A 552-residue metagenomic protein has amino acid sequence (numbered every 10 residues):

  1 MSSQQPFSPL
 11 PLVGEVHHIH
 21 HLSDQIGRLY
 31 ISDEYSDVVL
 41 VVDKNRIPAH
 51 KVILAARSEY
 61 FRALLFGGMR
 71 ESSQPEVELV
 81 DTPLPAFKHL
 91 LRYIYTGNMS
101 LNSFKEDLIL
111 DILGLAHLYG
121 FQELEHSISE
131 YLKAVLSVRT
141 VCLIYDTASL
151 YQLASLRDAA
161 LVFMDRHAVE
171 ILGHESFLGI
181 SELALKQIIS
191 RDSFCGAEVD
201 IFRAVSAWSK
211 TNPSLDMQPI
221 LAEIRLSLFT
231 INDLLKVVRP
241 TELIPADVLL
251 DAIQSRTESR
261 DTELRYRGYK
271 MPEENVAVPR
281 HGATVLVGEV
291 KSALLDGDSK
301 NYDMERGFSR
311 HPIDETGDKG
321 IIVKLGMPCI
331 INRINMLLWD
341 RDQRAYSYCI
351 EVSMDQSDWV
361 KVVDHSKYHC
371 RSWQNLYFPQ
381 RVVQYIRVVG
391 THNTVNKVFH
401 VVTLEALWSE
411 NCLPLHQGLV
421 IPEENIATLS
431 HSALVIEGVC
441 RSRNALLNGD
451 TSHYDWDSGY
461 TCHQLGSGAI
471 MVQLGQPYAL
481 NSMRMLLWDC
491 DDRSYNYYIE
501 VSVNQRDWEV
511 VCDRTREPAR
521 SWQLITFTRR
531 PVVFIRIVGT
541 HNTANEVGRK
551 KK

Functional and structural regions predicted by a protein language model:
M1-A55, H89-E106: N-terminal BTB/POZ boundary and linker segment
S2-S3, I171-P272: Eukaryotic cytosolic interaction/assembly regions at protein N-termini and domain boundaries
V38-V39, I47-A55, V77-V80, D111-H117 (+3 more regions): Conserved, well-structured core segments
E59-S73, G97-M99: Cytochrome P450 catalytic domain signature, combining two hallmark sequence patches
Q74-R92: Eukaryotic helix-linker segments that join adjacent hydrophobic helices
T96-S190, A204, T211-D216, I220-E223: Post-BTB helical module
I231-P328, W339-Q343, T403-Q476, W488-D492: Disordered, acidic Ser/Thr/Pro-rich linker "stalks" and the adjacent N-terminal cap of the next globular domain
G317-K319, L338-N411, Q464-G468, Y478 (+1 more regions): Trp- and acidic/polar-enriched beta-sheet ligand-binding modules for extracellular glycan and matrix recognition
